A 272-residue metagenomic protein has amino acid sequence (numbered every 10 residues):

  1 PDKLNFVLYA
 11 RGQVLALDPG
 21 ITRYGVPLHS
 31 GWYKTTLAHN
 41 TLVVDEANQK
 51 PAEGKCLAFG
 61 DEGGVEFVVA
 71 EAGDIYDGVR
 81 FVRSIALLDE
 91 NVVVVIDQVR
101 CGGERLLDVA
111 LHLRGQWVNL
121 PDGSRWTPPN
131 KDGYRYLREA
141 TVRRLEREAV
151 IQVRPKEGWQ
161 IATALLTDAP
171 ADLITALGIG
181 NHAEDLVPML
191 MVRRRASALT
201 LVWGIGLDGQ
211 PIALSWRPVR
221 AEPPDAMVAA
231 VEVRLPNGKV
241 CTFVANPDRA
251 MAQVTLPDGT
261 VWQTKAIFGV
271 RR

Functional and structural regions predicted by a protein language model:
P1-Y33: Internal mixed beta-strand/loop scaffold within catalytic domains of large alpha/beta enzymes
T22-R272: CBM-like, beta-strand-rich accessory domains located in the C-terminal region of large, secreted polysaccharide-active
